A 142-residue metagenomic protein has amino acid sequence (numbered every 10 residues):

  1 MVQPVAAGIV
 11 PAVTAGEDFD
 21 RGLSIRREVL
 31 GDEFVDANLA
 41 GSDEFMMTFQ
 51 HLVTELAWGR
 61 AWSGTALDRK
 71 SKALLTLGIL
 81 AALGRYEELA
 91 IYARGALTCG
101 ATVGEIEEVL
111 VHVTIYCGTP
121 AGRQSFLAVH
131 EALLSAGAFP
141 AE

Functional and structural regions predicted by a protein language model:
V2-K70, T98, Q124-E142: Acidic, glycine/proline-rich low-complexity segments that act as flexible tails and inter-domain linkers
K72-L80, L110: Short, structured motif recognition centered on aromatic/hydrophobic residues
T76, A90, L127-H130: Predominant activation on well-ordered alpha-helical scaffold segments within soluble catalytic domains
A82-E107: Mid-chain, well-packed structural core segment of small domains
V113-C117: Acidic, glycine-rich active-site loops and adjacent beta-strand->loop/helix elements that engage anionic groups
T119-R123: Substrate/cofactor-recognition hotspot
